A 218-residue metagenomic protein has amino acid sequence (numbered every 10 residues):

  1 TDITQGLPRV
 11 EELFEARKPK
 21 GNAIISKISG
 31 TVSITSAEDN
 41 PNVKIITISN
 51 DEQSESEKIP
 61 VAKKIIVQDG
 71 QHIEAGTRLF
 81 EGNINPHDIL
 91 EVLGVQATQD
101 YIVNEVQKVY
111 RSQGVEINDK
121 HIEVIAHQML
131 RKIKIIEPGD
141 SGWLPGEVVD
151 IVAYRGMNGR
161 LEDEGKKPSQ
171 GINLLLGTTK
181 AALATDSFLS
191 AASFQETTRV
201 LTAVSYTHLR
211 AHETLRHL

Functional and structural regions predicted by a protein language model:
T1-N22, K27, V92-G94, M129 (+2 more regions): Conserved glycine-bearing catalytic or ligand-binding loops at nucleotide- and phosphate-handling centers of large
T1-T4, I45-N50, Q71-L90: Short hydrophobic beta/alpha edge segments that flank linear recognition/processing sites
I3-R9, D69-A75, G94, T98 (+5 more regions): Helical mechanochemical/support elements of P-loop NTPase systems and associated helical scaffolds
L7-I34, I59-V67, Q71-I73: Generic structural motif
V10-R17, G82, E105-Q113, Q128-I136 (+2 more regions): Conserved, well-folded catalytic cores of nucleic-acid-processing and energy-transducing macromolecular machines
R17-K20, I24-S29, E38-N42, D51-Q53 (+4 more regions): Short flexible coil/turn linkers enriched for glycine and charged/polar residues that connect secondary-structure
N42-I45, Q53-E57, D163-Y206: Nucleotide-binding motor/catalytic cores of P-loop/tubulin-like NTPases across gene-expression machines
T207-T214: Conserved small/polar residues in nucleotide/adenosyl-binding loops
